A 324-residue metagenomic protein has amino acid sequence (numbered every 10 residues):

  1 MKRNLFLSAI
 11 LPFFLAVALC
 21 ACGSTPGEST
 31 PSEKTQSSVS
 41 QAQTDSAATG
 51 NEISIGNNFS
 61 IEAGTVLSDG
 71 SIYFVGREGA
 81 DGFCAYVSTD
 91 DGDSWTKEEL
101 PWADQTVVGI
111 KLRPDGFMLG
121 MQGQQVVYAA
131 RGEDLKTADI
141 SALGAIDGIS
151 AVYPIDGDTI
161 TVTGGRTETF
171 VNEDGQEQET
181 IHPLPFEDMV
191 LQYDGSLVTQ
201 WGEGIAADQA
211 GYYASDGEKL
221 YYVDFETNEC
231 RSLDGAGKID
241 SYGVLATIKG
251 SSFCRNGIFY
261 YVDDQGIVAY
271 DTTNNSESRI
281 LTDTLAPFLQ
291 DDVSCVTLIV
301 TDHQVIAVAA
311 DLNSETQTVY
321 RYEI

Functional and structural regions predicted by a protein language model:
A18-A21: C-terminal motif of bacterial Sec signal peptides marking the signal peptidase cleavage site
T25-T65: N-terminal, intrinsically disordered, polar/charged segments of Gram-positive cell-envelope systems that serve as
N51-I53, T96-P101, K136-G144, T180-H182 (+4 more regions): Beta-propeller fold detector
N58-V66, D104-R113, A145-I155, G202-D216 (+2 more regions): Repeated scaffold domains used in trafficking and secretory/extracellular systems, primarily beta-propellers
F74, L119-G120, T161-G164, A214 (+3 more regions): Residue position within the beta-strands of beta-propeller blades
R77-D81, Q124-V126, R166-F170, T227 (+2 more regions): Short glycine/acidic-enriched loop and turn motifs that connect beta-strands
S88-T89, A129-G132, S232: Conserved Ser/Thr-centered positions that define the repeating blades of beta-propeller domains
T297-I324: Blade-level signature of beta-propeller repeat domains, shared across WD40, Kelch, NHL, RCC1 and BNR/Asp-box propellers
